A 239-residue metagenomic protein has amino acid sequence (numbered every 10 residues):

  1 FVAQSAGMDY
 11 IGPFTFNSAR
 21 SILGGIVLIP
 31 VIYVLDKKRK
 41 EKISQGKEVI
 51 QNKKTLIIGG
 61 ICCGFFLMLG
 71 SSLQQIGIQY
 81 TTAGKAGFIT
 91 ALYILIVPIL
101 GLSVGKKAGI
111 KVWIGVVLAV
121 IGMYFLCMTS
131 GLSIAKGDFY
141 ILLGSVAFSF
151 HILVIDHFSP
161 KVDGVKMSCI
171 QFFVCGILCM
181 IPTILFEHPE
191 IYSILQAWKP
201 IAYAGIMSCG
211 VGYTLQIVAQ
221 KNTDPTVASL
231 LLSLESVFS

Functional and structural regions predicted by a protein language model:
F1, I32-T90, M123-F125, G205-T223: Specific transmembrane alpha-helical segments of multi-pass solute transporters/efflux pumps, especially DMT/EamA
F1-A19, G64-F65, L69, L73-I76 (+1 more regions): Glycine-/small-residue-enriched transmembrane alpha-helix faces in small-molecule transporters and effluxers
V2, I22, I29, G64 (+7 more regions): Hydrophobic/small/kink-forming positions within alpha-helical transmembrane segments of polytopic membrane proteins
V2-P13, K42, G46, Q75-Y80 (+2 more regions): Membrane-interface helix termini and inter-helical loops of multi-pass transporters
F14, G24-L28, V97-P98, S133-E187: Transmembrane alpha-helical segments that form core, pore/gating elements of small-molecule transporters/exporters
A19, A86-L92, I155-G176, C209-S239: Helix-helix packing/entry segments at the starts of transmembrane helices
V27, V31-I32, Y93-I114, V237-S239: C-terminal transmembrane-helix exit sites in multi-pass transporters
L28, A108-M128, F148, C179: Hydrophobic transmembrane alpha-helices of multi-pass small-molecule transport proteins
